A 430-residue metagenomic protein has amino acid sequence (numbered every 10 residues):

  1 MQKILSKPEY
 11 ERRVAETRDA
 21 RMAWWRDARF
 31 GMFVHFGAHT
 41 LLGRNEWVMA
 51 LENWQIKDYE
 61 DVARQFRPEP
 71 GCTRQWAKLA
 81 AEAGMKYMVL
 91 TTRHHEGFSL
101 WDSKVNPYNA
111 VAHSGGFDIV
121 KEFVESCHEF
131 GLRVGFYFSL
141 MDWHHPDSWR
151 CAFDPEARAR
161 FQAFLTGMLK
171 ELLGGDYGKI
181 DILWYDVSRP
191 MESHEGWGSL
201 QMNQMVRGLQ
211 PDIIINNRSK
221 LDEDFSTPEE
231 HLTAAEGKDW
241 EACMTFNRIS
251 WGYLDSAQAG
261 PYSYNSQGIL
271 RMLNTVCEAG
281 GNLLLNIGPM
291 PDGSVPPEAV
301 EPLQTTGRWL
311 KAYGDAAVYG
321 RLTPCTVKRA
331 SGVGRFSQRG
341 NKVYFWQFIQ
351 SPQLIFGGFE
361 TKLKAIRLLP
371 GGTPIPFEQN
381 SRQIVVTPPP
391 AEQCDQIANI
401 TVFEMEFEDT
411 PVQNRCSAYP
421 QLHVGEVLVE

Functional and structural regions predicted by a protein language model:
M1-E430: Mature catalytic domains of secreted/periplasmic carbohydrate-active enzymes
